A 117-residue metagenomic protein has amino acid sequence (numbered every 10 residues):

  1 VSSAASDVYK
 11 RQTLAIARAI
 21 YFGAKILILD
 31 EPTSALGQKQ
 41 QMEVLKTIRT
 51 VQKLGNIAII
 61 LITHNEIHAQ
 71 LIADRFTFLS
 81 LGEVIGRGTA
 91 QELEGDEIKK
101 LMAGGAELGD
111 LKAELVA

Functional and structural regions predicted by a protein language model:
V1-A5, Y9: Single conserved hydrophobic/aromatic residue that forms the stacking wall/gate of nucleotide- or nucleobase-binding
I20-K25: A short, proline-enriched helix->beta-strand linker immediately N-terminal to the Walker B motif in ABC-type P-loop
L27-D30: Catalytic Walker B motif of ABC-type/P-loop ATPase nucleotide-binding domains
T33-S34: Short loop immediately C-terminal to the Walker-B catalytic DE motif in ABC-type ATPase nucleotide-binding domains
M42-L54: Helical segment within the ABC ATPase nucleotide-binding domain
T63-H64: H-loop/switch region of ABC-family ATPase nucleotide-binding domains
A69-L71: A short, surface-exposed alpha-helical micro-motif characterized by mixed small hydrophobic and charged/polar residues
